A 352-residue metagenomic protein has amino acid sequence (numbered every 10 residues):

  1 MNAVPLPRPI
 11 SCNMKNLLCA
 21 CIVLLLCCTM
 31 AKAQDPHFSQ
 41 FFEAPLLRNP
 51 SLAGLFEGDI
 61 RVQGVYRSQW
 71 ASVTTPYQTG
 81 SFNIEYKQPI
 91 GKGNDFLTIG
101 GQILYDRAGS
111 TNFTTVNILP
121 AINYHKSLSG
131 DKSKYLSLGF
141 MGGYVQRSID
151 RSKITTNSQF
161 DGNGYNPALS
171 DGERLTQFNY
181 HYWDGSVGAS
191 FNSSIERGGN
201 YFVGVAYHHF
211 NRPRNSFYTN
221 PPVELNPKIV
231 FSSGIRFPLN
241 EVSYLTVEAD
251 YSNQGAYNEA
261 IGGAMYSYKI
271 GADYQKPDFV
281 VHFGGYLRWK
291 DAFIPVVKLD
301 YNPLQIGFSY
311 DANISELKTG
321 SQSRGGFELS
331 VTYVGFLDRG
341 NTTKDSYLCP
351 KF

Functional and structural regions predicted by a protein language model:
M1-L17: Positively charged n-region of N-terminal signal peptides that target proteins for export
V4-P5, V23-L24, V281: N-terminal non-cleavable signal-anchor helices
P7-I10, V23, G100, V203: Generic secretory/membrane-interface signal
P7-R8, A20-C21, F38-Q40: Short helix-onset patch at the extreme N-terminus, typifying the N->h transition of secretory signal peptides
L17-C27: Sec-dependent N-terminal signal peptides
C27-C28, P221: Hydrophobic alpha-helical membrane context
T29-A33: Sec/Tat signal peptide C-region and signal peptidase I cleavage site
Q34-F352: Subset of outer-membrane beta-barrel
